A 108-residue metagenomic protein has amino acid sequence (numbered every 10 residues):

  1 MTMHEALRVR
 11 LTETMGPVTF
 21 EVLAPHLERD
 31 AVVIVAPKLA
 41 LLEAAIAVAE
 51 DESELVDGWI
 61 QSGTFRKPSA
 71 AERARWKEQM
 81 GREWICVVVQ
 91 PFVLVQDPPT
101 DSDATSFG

Functional and structural regions predicted by a protein language model:
M1-E50: N-terminal, charge-rich interaction modules
E28-D30, D51, D57, D97 (+1 more regions): Acidic-enriched, low-complexity/disordered segments with a strong bias for Aspartate over Glutamate
P37-L39, I60-T64, P91-V93: Generic secondary-structure microfeatures
E43-W76: Short, hydrophobic/π-rich interface segment
K67-G108: Short, compact, well-ordered microdomains
